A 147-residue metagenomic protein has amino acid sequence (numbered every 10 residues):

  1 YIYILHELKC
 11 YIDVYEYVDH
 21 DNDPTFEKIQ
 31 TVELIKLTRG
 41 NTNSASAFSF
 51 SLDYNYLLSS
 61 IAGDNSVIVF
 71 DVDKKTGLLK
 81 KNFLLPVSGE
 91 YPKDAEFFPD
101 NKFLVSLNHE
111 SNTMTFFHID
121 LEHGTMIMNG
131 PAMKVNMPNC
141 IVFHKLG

Functional and structural regions predicted by a protein language model:
Y1, L34-Y54, S88-F103, V135-G147: Beta-rich, blade/repeat-based domains predominating in secreted/periplasmic proteins but also intracellular
E7-L8, Y17, A62-G63, H109-E110 (+1 more regions): Short loop/turn segments immediately following the C-termini of beta-strands
C10-I12, N65-V67, N112-M114: Structural signal for beta-propeller blades
Y15-T25, F70-G77, H118-T125: Short loop/turn segments immediately following beta-strands, especially the blade-tip and inter-blade linker loops
Q30-R39, K80-P86, M128-M133: A short beta-strand motif characteristic of beta-propeller blades
N43-D94: C-terminal structural cap/anchor segments
H109-T115, I127-G147: Blade-level signature of beta-propeller repeat domains, shared across WD40, Kelch, NHL, RCC1 and BNR/Asp-box propellers
